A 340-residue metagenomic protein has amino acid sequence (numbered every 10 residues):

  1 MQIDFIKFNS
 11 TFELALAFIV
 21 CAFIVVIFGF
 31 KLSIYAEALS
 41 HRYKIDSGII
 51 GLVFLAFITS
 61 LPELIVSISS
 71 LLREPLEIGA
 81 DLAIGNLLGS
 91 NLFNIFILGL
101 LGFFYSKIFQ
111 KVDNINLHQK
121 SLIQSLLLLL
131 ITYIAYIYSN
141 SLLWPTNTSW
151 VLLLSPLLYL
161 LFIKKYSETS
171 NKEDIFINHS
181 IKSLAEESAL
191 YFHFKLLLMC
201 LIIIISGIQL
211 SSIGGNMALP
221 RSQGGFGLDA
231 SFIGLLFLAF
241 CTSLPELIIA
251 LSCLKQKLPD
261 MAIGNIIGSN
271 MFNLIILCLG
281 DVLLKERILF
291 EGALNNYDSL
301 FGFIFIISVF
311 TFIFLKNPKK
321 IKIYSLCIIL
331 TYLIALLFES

Functional and structural regions predicted by a protein language model:
M1-S340: Hydrophobic alpha-helical segments, chiefly the membrane-spanning helices and signal/signal-anchor peptides
